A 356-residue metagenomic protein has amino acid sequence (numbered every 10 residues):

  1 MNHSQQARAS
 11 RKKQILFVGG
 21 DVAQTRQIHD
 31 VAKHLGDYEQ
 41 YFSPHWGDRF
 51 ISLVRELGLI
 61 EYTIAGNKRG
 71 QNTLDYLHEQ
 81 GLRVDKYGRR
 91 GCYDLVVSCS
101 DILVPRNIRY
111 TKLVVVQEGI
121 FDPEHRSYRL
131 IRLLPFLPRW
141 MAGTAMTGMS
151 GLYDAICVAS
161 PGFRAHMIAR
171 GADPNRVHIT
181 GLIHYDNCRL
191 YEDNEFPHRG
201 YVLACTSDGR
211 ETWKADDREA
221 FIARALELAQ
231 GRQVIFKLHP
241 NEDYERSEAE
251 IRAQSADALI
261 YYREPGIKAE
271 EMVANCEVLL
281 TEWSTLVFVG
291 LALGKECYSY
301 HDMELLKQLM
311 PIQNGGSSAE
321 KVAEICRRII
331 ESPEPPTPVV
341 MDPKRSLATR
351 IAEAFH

Functional and structural regions predicted by a protein language model:
A9-D21, A204: Nucleotide-activated donor-dependent transferases that construct or modify glycoconjugates
L16-C188, V287: Active-site and donor-binding regions of nucleotide-sugar-utilizing enzymes
Q24-H34, Y41, H184-I251: Conserved catalytic-core segment of nucleotide-activated headgroup transferases in glycan assembly
W46-G47, L57-I64, A229-P265: Catalytic donor nucleotide-activated moiety binding site of glycosyltransferases and closely related
M146, S247, K268-A269: Acidic, amphipathic alpha-helical patches
Y153, Q308-H356: Leloir-type glycosyltransferase catalytic cores
P265-P311: A donor-sugar binding/catalytic signature common to diverse glycosyltransferases and related nucleotide-sugar
